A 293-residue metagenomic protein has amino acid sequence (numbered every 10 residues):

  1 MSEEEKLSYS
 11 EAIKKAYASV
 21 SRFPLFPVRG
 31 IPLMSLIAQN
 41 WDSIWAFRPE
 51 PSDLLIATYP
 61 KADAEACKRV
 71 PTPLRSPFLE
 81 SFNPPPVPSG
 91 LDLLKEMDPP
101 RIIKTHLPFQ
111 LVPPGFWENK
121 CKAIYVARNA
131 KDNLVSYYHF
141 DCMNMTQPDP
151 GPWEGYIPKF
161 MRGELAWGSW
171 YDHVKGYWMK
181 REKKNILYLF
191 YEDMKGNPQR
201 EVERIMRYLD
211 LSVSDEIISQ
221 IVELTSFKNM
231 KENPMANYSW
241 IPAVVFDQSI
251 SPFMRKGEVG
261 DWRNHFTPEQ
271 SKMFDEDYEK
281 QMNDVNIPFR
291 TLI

Functional and structural regions predicted by a protein language model:
M1-L189, M235-I293: PAPS-dependent sulfotransferase catalytic domain
A64-K68, L189-V213, I221, N229 (+1 more regions): PAPS/PAP-binding and catalytic site of the sulfotransferase fold
H139-M143, R207-S214, F227, K280: Short, well-ordered loop/turn and helix-capping segments at boundaries between secondary-structure elements and domains
S169-D172, R200, E216: Generic recognition of short, well-ordered alpha-helical interface segments
R204-R207, D215-I217, K228-S251: C-terminal accessory "lid"/substrate-recognition subdomains
I217-Q220, T291-L292: Short, glycine/acidic-rich hinge or "gate" loops at secondary-structure transitions that mediate conformational
S219-N229, N233, T267, S271: C-terminal anion-handling pockets and recognition modules
